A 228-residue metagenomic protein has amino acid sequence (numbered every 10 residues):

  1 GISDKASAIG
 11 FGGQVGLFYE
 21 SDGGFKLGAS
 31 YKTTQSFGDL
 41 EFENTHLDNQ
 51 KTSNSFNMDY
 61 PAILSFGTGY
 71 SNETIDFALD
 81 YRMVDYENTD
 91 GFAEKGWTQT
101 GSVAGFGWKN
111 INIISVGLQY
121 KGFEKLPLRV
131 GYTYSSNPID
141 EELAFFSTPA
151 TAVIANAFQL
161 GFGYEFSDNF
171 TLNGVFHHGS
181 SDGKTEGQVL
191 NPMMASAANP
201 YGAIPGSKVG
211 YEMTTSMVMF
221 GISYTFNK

Functional and structural regions predicted by a protein language model:
G1-K228: Outer-membrane beta-barrel porins/channels
